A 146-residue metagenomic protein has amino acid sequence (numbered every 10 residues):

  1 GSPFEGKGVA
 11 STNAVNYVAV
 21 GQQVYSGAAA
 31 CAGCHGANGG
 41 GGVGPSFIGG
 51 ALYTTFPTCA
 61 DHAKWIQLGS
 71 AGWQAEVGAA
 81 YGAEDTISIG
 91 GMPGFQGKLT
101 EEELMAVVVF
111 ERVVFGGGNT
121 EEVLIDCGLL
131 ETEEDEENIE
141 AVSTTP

Functional and structural regions predicted by a protein language model:
G1-F4, N13-G40, L52-Q67: Sequence/structural segment immediately N-terminal to covalent heme-attachment motifs in c-type and related
G1-S26, Q74-P146: Flexible coil segments in periplasmic/lumen-exposed cytochrome c-class electron-transfer proteins
G36-K98: Gly/Gly-Pro-rich "capping" loops immediately C-terminal to redox-active cysteine motifs in periplasmic/lumenal
